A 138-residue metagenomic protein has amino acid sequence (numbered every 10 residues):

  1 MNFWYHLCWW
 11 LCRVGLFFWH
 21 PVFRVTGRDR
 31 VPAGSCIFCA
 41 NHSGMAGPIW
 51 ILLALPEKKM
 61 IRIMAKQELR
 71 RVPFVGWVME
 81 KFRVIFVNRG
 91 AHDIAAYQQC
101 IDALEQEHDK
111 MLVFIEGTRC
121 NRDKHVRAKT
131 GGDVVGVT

Functional and structural regions predicted by a protein language model:
M1-R24: N-terminal membrane-anchoring alpha-helices
F17-T138: Soluble catalytic domains of membrane acyltransferases
